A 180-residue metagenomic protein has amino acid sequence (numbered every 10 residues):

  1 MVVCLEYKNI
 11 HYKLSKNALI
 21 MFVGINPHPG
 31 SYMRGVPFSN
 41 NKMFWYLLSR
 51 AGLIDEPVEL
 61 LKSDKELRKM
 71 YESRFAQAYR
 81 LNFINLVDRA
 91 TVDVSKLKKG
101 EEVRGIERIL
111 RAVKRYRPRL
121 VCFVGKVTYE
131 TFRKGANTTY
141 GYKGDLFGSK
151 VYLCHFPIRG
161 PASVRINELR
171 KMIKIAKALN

Functional and structural regions predicted by a protein language model:
M1-L19, P29-S31, F38-N41, L47 (+2 more regions): C-terminal capping/extension of enzyme domains
F22-V23: N-terminal nucleotide-binding beta1-loop-alpha1 segment
N26: N-terminal beta-strand-loop-alpha-helix module at the start of alpha/beta ligand-binding or catalytic domains
Y32-G100: Short, surface-exposed acidic-centric catalytic microdomains
D55-S63, R117-F123, F156-G160: Low-complexity, flexible helical/coil segments
A78-F132: Internal catalytic-core helix/loop-beta-alpha segment that presents or stabilizes conserved functional determinants
